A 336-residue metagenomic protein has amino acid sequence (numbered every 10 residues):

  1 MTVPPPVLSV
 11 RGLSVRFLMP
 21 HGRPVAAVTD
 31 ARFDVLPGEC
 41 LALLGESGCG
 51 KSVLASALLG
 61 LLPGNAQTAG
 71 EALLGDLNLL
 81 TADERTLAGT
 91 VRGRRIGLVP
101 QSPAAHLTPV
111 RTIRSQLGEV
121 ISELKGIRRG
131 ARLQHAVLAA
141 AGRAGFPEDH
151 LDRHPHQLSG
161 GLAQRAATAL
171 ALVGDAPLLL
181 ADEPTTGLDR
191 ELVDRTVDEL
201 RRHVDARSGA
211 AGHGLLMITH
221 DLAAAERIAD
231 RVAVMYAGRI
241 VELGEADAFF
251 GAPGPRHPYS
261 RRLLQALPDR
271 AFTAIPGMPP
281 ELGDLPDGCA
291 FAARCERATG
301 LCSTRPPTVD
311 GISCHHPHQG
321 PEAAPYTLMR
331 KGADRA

Functional and structural regions predicted by a protein language model:
M1-G254, Q319-A336: ABC transporter nucleotide-binding domains
L243-D334: Short catalytic/signature loops enriched in Gly
